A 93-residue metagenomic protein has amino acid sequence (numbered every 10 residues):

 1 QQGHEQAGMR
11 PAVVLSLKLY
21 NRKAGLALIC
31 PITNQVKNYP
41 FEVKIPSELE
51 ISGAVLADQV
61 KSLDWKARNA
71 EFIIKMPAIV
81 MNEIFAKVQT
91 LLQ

Functional and structural regions predicted by a protein language model:
Q1-Q93: Conserved functional hotspots at enzyme active or ligand-binding sites that engage polyanionic ligands
